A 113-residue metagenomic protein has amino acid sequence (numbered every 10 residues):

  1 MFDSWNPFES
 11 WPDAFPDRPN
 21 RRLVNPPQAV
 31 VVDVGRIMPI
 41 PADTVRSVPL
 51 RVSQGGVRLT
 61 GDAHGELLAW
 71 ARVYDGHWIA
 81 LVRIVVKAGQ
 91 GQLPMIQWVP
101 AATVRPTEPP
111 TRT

Functional and structural regions predicted by a protein language model:
W5, P12-T103: Basic/aromatic-rich interaction segments and small domains that mediate binding to polyanionic partners
P109-T113: Long, low-complexity intrinsically disordered regions
